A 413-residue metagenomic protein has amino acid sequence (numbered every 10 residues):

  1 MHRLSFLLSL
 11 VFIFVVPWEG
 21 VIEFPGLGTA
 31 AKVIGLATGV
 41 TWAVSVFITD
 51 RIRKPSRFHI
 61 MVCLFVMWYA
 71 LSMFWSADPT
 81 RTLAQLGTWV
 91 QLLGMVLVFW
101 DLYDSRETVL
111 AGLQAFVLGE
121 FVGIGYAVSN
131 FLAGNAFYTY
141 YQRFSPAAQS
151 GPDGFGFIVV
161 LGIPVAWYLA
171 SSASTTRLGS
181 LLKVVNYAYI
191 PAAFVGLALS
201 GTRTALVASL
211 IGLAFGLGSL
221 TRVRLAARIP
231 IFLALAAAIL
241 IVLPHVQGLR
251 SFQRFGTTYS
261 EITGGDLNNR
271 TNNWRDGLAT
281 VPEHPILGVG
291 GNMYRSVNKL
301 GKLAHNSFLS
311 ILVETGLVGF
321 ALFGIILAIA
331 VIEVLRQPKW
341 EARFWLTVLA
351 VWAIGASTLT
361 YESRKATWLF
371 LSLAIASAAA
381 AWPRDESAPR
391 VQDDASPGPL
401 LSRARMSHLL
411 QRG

Functional and structural regions predicted by a protein language model:
M1-R3, I48-K54, D101-G112, A170-S180 (+2 more regions): Membrane-interface junctions at the ends of membrane-embedded or membrane-associated helices
S5-F24, I34-Q85, V90, W352-A356 (+2 more regions): N-terminal hydrophobic segments of proteins, predominantly signal-anchor/transmembrane helices of inner/organellar
P25-I34, A84-Q85, A147-G162, T204 (+2 more regions): Membrane-interface micro-motifs in multi-pass membrane enzymes
A37-V40, W345-A353, Y361-G413: Transmembrane alpha-helices of multi-pass inner-membrane enzymes
T38-G39, V66-L71, V90, G94 (+8 more regions): Alpha-helical transmembrane segments of multi-pass inner-membrane proteins
S129-L132, P191, V195, L199-S200 (+4 more regions): A membrane-periplasm/extracellular boundary helix in multi-pass inner-membrane enzymes that assemble envelope glycans
F137, Y141, P146, G256-T315 (+1 more regions): Long extracytoplasmic/lumenal interhelical loops at the membrane interface of multi-pass membrane proteins
G316-A328: Hydrophobic alpha-helical transmembrane segments
